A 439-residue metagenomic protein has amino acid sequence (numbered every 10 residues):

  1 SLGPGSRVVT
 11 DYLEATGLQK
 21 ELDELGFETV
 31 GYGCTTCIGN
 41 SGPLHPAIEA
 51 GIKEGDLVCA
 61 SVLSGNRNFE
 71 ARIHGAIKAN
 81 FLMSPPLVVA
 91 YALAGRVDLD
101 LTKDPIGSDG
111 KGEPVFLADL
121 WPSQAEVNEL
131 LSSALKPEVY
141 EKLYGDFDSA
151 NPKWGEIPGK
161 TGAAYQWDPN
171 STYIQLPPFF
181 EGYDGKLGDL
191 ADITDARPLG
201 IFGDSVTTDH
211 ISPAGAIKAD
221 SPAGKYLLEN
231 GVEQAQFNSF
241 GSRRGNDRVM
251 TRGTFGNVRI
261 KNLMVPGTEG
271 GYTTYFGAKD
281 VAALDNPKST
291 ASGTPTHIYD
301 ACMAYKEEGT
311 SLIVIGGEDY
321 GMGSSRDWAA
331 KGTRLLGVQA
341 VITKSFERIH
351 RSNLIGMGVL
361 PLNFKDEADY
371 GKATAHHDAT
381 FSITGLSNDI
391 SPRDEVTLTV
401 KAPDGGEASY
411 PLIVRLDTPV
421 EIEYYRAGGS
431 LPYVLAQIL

Functional and structural regions predicted by a protein language model:
S1-L439: Fe-S-dependent hydro-lyases/dehydratases of central metabolism
